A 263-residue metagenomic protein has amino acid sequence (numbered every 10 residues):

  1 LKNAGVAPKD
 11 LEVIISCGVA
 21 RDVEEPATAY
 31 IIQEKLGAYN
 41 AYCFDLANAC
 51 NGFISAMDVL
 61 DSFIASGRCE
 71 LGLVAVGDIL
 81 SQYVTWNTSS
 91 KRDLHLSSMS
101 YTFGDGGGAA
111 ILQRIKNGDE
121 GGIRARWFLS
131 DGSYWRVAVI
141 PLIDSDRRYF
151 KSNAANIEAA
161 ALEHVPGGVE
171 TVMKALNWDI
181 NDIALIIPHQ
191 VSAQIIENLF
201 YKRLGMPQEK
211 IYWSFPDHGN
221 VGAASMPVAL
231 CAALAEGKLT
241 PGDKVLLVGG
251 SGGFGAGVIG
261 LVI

Functional and structural regions predicted by a protein language model:
L1-E12, S97, I140-A184, I195-L204 (+4 more regions): Conserved active-site "lid/cap" helical segment
P8-E12, A38-Y42, S66-G72, S97-S98 (+5 more regions): Short coil/turn connectors at secondary-structure junctions
C17, A47, G72-D78, L112 (+1 more regions): Short beta-strand segments
V19-D22, D78, L129-G132, V191-S192: Short glycine-enriched loops at secondary-structure junctions
A20-D22, E34-Y39, L46-A65, L162 (+2 more regions): Claisen-condensing/thiolase-fold acyl-transfer catalytic domains that form or cleave C-C bonds in fatty acid
V23-G37, V76-S89, V139-I143, I196-Q208: Acidic-glycine-rich active-site phosphate/pyrophosphate-binding loop
A65-T102: Flexible, glycine-rich active-site loops centered on histidine and acidic residues that chelate a metal or position
T88-A159, E163, G250, V262-I263: Condensing-enzyme catalytic core mediating Claisen C-C bond formation in acyl metabolism
